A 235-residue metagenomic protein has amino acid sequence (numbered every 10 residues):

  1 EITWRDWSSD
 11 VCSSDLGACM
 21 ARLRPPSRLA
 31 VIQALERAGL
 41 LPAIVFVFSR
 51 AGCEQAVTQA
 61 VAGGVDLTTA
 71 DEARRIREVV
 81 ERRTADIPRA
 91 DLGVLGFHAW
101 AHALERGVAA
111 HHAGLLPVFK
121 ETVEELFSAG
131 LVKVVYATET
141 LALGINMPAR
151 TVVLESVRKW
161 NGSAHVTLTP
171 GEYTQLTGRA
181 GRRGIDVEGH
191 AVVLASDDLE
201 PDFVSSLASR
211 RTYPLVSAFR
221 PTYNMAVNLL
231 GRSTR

Functional and structural regions predicted by a protein language model:
E1-V11: Single conserved hydrophobic/aromatic residue that forms the stacking wall/gate of nucleotide- or nucleobase-binding
S9, R50-V134, H165-P170: Conserved C-terminal RecA-like helicase domain
S9-Q59, A109, S196: Conserved interdomain linker/interface between the two RecA-like ATPase lobes of SF2 helicase motors
S13, G130, Y136-L141: Ser/Thr-glycine-rich phosphate-binding loops at phosphate-binding pockets of nucleotides, nucleotide cofactors
L23, A109-K120, T138-L143, M147: Conserved helicase motor
A34-E36, W100-A101, L126-F127, L143-I145 (+2 more regions): Replace "in large, NTP-powered and nucleic-acid-processing enzymes" with "in large, NTP-powered factors and other
M147, T151-W160, V166-T212: Conserved segment of the helicase C-terminal RecA-like domain
L199-R235: Long, largely alpha-helical accessory region at the distal end of helicase-like NTP-driven motors
